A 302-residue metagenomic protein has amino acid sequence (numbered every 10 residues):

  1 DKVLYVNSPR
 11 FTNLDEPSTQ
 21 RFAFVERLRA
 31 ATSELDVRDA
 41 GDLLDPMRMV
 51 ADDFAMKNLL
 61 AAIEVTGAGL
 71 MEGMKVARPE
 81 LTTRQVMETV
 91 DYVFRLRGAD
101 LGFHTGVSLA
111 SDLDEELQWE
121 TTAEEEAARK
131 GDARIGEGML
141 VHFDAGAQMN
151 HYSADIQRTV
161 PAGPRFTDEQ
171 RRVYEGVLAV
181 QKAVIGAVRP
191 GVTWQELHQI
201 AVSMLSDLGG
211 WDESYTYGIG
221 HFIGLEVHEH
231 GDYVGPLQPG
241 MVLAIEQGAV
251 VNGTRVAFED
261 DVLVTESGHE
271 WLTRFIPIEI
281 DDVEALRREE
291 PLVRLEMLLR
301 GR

Functional and structural regions predicted by a protein language model:
D1-R302: Active-site neighborhoods and metal-handling regions in enzymes and metal-associated proteins
